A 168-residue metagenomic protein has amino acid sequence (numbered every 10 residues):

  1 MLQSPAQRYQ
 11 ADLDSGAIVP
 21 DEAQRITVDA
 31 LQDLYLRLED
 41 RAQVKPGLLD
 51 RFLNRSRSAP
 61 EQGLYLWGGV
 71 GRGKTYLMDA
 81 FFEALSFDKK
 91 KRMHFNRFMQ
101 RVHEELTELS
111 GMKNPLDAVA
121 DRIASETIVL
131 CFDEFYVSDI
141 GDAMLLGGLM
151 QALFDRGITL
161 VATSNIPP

Functional and structural regions predicted by a protein language model:
R37, Q43-V44, L53-E61: Phosphate-binding P-loop
L66: Hydrophobic anchor at the beta1->P-loop junction of P-loop NTPases
G71: Walker A (P-loop) phosphate-binding loop of P-loop NTPases
K74: Conserved lysine of the Walker
L77, F81, H94: Hydrophobic positions on the alpha1 helix immediately C-terminal to the Walker A/P-loop
F82-K91: Post-Walker A helix-loop "phosphate-sensing" segment adjacent to the P-loop in P-loop NTPases
K90-T127: Short glycine-rich substrate-engagement loop in P-loop NTPases that contacts/grips substrate
S138-P168: Replace "adjacent to P-loop NTPase cores in ATP/GTP-dependent enzymes" with "adjacent to NTP-binding cores
